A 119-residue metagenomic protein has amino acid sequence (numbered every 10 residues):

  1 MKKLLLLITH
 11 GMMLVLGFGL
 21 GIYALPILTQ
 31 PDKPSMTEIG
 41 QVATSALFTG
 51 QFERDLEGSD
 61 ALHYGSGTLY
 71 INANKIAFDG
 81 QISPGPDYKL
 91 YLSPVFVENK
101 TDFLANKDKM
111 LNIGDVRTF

Functional and structural regions predicted by a protein language model:
M1-L4: Positively charged n-region of N-terminal signal peptides that target proteins for export
L6-Y23: Hydrophobic membrane-insertion alpha-helices, especially the h-region of bacterial N-terminal signal peptides
G17, Y23-N72, A105-L111, V116: Transition segment at domain starts
K75-Q81: Short edge beta-strand/loop segments characteristic of extracellular beta-sandwich folds
S83-G85: Short proline/glycine-enriched turn/loop motifs at strand-loop junctions of beta-rich domains
K89-Y91: Beta-strand signatures of extracellular beta-sandwich domains
V95-E98: Acidic glycine-/aspartate-rich tracts in secreted/extracellular proteins
